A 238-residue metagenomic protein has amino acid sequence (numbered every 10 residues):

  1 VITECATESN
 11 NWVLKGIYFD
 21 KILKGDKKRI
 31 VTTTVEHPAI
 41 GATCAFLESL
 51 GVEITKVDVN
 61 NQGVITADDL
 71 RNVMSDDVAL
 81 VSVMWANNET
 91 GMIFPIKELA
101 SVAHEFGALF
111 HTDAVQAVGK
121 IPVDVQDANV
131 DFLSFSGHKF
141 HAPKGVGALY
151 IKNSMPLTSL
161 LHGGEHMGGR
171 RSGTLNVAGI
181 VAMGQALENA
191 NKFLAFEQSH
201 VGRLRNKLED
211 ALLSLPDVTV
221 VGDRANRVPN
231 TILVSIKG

Functional and structural regions predicted by a protein language model:
V1-G238: Pyridoxal 5′-phosphate
